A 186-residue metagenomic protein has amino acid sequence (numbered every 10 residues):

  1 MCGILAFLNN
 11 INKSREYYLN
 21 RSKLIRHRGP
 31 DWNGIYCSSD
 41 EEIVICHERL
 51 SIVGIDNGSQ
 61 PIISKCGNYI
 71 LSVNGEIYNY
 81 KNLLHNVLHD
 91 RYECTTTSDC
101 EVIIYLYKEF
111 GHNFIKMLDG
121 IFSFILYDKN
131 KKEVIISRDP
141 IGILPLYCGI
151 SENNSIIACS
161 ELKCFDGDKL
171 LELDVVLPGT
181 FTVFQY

Functional and structural regions predicted by a protein language model:
M1-Y186: Cysteine-centered catalytic environments shared across enzyme families
